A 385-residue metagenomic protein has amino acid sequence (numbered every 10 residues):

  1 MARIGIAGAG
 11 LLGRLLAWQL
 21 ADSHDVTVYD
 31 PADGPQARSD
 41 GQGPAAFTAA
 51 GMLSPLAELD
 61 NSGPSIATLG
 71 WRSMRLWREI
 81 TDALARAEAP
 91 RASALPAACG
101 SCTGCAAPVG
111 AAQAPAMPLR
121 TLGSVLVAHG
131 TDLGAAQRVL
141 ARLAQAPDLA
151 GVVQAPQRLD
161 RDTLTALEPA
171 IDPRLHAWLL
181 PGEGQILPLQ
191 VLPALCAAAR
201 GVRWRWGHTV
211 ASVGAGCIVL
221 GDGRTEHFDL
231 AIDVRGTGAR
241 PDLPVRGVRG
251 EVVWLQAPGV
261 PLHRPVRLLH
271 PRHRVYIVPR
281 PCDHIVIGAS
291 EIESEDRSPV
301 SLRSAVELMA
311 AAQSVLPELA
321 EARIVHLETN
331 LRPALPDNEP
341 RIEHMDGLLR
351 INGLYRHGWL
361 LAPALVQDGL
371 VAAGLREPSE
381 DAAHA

Functional and structural regions predicted by a protein language model:
A2-T27: N-terminal Rossmann-like FAD-binding beta1-loop-alpha1 element of flavoenzymes
A7, E226-T237, V366: Short hydrophobic core segments
G10, L15-Q19, G51-L53, M117-R120 (+1 more regions): Active-site substrate-recognition segment that forms the wall of the catalytic cavity or substrate channel
D22-A45: Glycine-rich FAD pyrophosphate-binding loop
A50-T163: Dinucleotide-binding Rossmann-like beta1-alpha1 core, especially the glycine-rich loop that anchors the ADP
S65-W71, H129-A135, W178-A194, P299-R303 (+1 more regions): Short beta-strand to alpha-helix junction loop
A177-V213, E226, L230: Helical element adjacent to the flavin cofactor pocket in flavoenzyme catalytic cores
A322-A385: C-terminal catalytic lobe of FAD-dependent flavoproteins
